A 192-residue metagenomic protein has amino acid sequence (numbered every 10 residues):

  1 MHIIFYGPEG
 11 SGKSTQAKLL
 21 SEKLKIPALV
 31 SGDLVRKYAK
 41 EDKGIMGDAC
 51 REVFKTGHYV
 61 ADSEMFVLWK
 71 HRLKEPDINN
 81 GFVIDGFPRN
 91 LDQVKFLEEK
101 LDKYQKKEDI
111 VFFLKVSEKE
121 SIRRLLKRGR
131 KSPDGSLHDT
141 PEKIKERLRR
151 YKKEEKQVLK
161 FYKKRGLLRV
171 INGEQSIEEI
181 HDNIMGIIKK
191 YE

Functional and structural regions predicted by a protein language model:
M1-E192: Glycine-rich phosphate-binding loop of ATP-dependent small-molecule kinases
